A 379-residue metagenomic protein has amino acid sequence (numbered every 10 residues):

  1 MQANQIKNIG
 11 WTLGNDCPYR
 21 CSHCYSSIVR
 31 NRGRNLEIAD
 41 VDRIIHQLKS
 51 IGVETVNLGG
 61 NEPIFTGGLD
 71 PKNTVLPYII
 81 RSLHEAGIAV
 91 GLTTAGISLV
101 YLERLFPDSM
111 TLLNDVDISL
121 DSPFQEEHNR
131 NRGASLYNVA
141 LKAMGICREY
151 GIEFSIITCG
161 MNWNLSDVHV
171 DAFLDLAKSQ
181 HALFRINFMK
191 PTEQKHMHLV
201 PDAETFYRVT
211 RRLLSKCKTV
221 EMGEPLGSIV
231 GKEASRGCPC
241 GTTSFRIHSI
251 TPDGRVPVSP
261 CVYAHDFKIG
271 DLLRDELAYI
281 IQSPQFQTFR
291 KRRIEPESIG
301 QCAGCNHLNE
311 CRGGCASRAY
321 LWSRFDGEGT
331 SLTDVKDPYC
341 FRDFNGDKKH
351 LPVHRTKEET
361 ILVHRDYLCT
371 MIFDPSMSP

Functional and structural regions predicted by a protein language model:
M1-R104, S109-N114: Conserved alpha-helical substructure of the radical SAM core
T12, L36, S50, L69-T74 (+6 more regions): Radical SAM enzyme [4Fe-4S]-AdoMet core and its adjacent flexible, acidic and glycine-rich loops/tails across
C24, L105, R130-N131, R318: Residue-level signal for well-ordered alpha-helical positions
S27-N31, P63, P123-E126, P191-Q194 (+1 more regions): A short, flexible beta-alpha/helix-coil linker loop
I28, G60, L120, F188 (+2 more regions): Residues that line or immediately flank small-molecule/substrate-binding pockets and catalytic motifs
Q47-N61, S331-P379: Short Fe-S-cluster ligation motifs
V200-T219, D326-K348, R355: A structural motif corresponding to the C-terminal lobe/cap of the Radical SAM core domain
E224-N345: Accessory C-terminal segments flanking Radical SAM cores
